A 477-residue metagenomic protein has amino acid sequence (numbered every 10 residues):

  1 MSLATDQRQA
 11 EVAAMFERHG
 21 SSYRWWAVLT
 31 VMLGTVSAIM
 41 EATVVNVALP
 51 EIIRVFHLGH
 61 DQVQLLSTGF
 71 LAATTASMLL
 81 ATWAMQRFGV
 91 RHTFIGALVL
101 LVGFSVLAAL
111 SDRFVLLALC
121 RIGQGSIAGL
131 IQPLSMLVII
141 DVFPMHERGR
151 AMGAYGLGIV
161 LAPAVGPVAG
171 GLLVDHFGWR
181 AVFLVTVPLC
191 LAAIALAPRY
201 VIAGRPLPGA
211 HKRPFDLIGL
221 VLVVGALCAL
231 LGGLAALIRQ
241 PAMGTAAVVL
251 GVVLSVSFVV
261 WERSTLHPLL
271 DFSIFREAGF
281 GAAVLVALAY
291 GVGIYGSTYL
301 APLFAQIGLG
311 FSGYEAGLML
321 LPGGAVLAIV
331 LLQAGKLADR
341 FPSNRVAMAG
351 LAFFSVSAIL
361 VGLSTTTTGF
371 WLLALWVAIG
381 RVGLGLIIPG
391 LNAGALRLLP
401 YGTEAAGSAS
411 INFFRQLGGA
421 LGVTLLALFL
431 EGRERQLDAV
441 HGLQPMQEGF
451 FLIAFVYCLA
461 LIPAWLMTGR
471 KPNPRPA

Functional and structural regions predicted by a protein language model:
M1-M40, R54: Cytosolic juxtamembrane N-terminal segment immediately preceding the first transmembrane helix of multi-pass
A4-A13, W465, G469-A477: Intracellular terminal tails of multi-pass secondary transporters
M15-R18, H146, I194-L227, R263-A278 (+3 more regions): Flexible interhelical linker loops that connect adjacent transmembrane helices in multi-pass membrane transporters
W25-L49, V55-T68, A73-T75, L79-T82 (+11 more regions): 12-transmembrane solute porter fold
M78-I218, T367, F429: Helix-loop-helix hairpins in multi-pass membrane proteins, especially solute transporters
V106-L107, L172, C228, G232 (+2 more regions): Alpha-helical transmembrane segments of multipass membrane proteins
A109-L116, P198-V201, L234-M243, V259-R263 (+2 more regions): Transmembrane helix-loop junctions and nearby membrane-interface residues
V187-P206, V224-A236, L250-T265, A460-T468: C-terminal membrane-cytosol helix-exit motif in multi-pass small-molecule transporters
